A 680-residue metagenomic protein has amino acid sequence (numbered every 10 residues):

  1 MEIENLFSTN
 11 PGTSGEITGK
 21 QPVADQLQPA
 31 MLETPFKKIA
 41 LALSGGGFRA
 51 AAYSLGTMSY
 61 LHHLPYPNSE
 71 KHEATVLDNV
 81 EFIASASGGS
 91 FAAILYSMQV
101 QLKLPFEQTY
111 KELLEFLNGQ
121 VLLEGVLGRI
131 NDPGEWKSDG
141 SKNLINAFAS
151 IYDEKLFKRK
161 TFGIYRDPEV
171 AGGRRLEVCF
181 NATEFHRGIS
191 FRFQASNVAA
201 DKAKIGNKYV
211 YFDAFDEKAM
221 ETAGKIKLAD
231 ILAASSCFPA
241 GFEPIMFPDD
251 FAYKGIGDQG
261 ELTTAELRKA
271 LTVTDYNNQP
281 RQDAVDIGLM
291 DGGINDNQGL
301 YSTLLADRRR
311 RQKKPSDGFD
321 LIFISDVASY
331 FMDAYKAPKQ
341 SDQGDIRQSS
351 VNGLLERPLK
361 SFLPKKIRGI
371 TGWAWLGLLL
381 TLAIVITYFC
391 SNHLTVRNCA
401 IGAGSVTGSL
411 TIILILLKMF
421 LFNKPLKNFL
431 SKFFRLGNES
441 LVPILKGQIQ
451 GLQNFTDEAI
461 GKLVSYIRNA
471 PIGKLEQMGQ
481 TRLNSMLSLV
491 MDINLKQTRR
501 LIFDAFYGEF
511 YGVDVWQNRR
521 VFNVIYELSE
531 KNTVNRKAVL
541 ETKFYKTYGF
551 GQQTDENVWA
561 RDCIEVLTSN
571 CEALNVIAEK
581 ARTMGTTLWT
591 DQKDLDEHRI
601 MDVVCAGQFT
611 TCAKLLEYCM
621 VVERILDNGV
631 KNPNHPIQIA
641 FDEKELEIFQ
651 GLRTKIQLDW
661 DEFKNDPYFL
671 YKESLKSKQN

Functional and structural regions predicted by a protein language model:
M1-N680: Catalytic domains of lipid- and phosphate-ester/thioester hydrolases
